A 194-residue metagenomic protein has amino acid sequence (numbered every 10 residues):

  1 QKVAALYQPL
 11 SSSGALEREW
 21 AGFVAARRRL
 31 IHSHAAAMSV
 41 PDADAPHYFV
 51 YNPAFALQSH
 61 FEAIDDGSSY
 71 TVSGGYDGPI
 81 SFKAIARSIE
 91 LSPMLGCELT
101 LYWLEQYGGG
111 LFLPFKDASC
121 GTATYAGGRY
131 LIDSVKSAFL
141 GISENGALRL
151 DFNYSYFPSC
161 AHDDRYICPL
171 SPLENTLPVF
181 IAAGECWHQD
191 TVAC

Functional and structural regions predicted by a protein language model:
Q1-G109, P114-S119, Y125-V135, S143 (+3 more regions): A compositional/structural signature for long, glycine/proline-rich flexible linkers and loops on extracytoplasmic
S143-D163: Immediate flanking context of iron-sulfur cluster ligation sites
R149, S171-E174: Ampiphathic alpha-helical segments that act as solvent-exposed interaction surfaces
